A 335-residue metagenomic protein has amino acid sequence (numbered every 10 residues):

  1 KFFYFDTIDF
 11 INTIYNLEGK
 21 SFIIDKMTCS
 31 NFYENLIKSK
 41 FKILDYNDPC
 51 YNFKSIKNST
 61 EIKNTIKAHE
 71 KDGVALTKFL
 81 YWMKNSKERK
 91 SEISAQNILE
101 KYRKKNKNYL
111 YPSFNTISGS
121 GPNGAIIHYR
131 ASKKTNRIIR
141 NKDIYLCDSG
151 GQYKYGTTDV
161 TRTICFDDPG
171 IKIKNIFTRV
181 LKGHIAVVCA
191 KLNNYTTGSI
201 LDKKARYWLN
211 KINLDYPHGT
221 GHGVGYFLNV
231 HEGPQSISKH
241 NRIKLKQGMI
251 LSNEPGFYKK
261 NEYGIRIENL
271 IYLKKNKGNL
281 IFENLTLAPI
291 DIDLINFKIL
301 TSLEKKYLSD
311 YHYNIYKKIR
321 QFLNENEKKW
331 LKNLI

Functional and structural regions predicted by a protein language model:
K1-I335: Active-site neighborhoods and metal-handling regions in enzymes and metal-associated proteins
